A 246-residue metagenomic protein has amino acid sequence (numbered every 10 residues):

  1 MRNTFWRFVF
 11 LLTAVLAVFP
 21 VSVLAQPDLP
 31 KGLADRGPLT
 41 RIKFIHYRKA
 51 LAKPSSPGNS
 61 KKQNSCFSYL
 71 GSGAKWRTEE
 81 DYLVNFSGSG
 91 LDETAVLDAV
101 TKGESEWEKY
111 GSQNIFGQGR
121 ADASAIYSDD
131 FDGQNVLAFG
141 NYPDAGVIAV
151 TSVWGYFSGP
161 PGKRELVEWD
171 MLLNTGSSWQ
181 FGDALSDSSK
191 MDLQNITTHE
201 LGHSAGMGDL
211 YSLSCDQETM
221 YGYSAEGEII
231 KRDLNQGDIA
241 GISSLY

Functional and structural regions predicted by a protein language model:
M1-F10: Bacterial N-terminal signal peptides that target proteins for export
V9-P20: Bacterial N-terminal signal peptides
V23-E93, S152-K163: Disordered inhibitory propeptide/activation segment of secreted metzincin zinc metalloprotease zymogens, centered on
Q26-D28, K43, F157-G182, K190-D192 (+1 more regions): Metalloprotease/metallohydrolase-associated module, dominated by Zn2+-dependent proteases
E80-Y82, N135, M171, E218: A broad, low-specificity signal marking well-ordered, structured residues that form hydrophobic/aromatic
L91-D92, V96, I230: Short acidic/polar beta-strand-loop edge motifs in secreted extracellular and Gram-negative envelope-associated
V96-T198, S204: Metzincin-family zinc-dependent endopeptidase catalytic domain
